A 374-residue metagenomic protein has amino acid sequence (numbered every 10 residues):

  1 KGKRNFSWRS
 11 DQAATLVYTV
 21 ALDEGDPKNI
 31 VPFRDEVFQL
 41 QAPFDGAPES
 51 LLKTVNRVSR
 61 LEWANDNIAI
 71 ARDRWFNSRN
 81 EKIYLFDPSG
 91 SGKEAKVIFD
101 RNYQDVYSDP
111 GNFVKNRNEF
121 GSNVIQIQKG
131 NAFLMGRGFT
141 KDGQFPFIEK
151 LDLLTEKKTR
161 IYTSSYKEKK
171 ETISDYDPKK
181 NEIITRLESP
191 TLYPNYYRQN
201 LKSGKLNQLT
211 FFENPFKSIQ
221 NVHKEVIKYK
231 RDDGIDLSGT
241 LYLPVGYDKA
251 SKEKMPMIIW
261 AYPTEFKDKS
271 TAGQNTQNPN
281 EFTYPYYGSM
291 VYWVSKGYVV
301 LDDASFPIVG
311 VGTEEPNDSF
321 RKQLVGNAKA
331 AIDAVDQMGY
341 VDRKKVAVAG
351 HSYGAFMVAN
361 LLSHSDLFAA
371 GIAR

Functional and structural regions predicted by a protein language model:
K1-T19, D23-D26, D35, G46-P88 (+4 more regions): Conserved beta-propeller blade repeats
G25, P110, K141, L192 (+1 more regions): Short glycine-rich, flexible loops that bind phosphorylated cofactors or substrates
V31, E62, R72, S174-R374: Serine-hydrolase catalytic core recognition
V31-D45, I83-G92, F147-E156, R198-L201: Beta-propeller blade signature
F44-A47, R57, R79, S91-E94 (+4 more regions): Short acidic/polar mixed-charge low-complexity motifs
G46, S78-N80, G143-F145, Y193 (+2 more regions): Short secondary-structure junction motifs
G143-I148, A347-A349: Long, heptad-repeat coiled-coil alpha-helices that serve as cytosolic signaling/dimerization stalks in transmembrane
